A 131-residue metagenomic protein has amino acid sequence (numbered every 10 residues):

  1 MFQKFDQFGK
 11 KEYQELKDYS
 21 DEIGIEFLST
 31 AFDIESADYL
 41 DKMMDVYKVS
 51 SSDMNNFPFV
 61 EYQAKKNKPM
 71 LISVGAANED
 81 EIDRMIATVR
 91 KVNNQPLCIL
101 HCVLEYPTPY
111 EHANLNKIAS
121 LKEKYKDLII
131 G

Functional and structural regions predicted by a protein language model:
M1-G131: Catalytic cores and adjacent flexible loops of soluble metabolic enzymes that perform enolate/carbanion chemistry on
